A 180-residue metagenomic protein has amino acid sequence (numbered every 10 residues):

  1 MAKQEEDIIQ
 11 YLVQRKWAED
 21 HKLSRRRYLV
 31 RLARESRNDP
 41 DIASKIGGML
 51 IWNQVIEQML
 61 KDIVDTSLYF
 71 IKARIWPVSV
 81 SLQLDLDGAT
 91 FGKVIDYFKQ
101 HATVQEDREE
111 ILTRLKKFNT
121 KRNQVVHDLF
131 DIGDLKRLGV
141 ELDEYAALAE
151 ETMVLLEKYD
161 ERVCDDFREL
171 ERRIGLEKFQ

Functional and structural regions predicted by a protein language model:
M1-K16, R137-V140, E144-A147, E151: N-terminal hydrophobic targeting segments
A2-K93, E109-T120, H127, V163-F179: Amphipathic alpha-helical interface elements
S36, P40-A43, E106, V140-D143 (+1 more regions): Short coil/turn segments at secondary-structure junctions
S44, G48, L82, L86 (+4 more regions): A general boundary/transition motif marking the beginning of the first structured unit of a protein
Y69, Q100, V104, H127-D131 (+1 more regions): General structural signal for alpha-helix termini and helix-helix connectors
V94-E109: Short, solvent-exposed, charged loop/turn and helix-capping segments that join or cap alpha-helices on peripheral
E109-F167: Charge-enriched, short contiguous segments at helix-coil
